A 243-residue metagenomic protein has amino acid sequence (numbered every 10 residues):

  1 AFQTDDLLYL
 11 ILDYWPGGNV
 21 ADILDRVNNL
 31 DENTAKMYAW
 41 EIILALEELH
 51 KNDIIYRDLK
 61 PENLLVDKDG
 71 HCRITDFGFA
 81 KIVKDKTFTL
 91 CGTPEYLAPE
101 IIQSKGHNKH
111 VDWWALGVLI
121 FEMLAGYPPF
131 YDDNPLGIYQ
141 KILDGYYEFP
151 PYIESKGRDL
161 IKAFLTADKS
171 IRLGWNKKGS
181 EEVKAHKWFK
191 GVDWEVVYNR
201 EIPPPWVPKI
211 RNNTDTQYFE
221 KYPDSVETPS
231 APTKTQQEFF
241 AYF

Functional and structural regions predicted by a protein language model:
D6-N19: Conserved short submotifs of the Hanks-type protein kinase catalytic core that shape the nucleotide-binding pocket
A21-L30: AlphaC helix of the protein kinase catalytic domain
Y38-A39: Activation segment signature within eukaryotic-like protein kinase domains
L44-I54: Protein kinase catalytic-loop region centered on the HRD/HxD motif
G157, Y198-F243: Eukaryotic Ser/Thr kinase distal regulatory-tail detector
